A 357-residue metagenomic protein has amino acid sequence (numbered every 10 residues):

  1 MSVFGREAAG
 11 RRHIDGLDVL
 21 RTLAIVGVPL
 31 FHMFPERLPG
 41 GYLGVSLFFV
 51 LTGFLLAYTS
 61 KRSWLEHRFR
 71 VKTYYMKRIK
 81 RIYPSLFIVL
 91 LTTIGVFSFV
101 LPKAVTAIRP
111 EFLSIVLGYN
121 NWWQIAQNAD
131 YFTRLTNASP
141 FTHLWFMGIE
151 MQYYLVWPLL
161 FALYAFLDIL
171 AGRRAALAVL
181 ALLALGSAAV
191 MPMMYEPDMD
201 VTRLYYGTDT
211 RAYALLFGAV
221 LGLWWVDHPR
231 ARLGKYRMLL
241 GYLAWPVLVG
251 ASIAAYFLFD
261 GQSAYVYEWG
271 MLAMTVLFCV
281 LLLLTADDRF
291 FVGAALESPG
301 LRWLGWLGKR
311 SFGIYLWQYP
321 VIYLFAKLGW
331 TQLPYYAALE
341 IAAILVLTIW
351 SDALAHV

Functional and structural regions predicted by a protein language model:
S2-E7, H13-G16, L23-V357: Hydrophobic membrane-embedded alpha-helices and membrane-water interface caps/short interhelical or interfacial loops
